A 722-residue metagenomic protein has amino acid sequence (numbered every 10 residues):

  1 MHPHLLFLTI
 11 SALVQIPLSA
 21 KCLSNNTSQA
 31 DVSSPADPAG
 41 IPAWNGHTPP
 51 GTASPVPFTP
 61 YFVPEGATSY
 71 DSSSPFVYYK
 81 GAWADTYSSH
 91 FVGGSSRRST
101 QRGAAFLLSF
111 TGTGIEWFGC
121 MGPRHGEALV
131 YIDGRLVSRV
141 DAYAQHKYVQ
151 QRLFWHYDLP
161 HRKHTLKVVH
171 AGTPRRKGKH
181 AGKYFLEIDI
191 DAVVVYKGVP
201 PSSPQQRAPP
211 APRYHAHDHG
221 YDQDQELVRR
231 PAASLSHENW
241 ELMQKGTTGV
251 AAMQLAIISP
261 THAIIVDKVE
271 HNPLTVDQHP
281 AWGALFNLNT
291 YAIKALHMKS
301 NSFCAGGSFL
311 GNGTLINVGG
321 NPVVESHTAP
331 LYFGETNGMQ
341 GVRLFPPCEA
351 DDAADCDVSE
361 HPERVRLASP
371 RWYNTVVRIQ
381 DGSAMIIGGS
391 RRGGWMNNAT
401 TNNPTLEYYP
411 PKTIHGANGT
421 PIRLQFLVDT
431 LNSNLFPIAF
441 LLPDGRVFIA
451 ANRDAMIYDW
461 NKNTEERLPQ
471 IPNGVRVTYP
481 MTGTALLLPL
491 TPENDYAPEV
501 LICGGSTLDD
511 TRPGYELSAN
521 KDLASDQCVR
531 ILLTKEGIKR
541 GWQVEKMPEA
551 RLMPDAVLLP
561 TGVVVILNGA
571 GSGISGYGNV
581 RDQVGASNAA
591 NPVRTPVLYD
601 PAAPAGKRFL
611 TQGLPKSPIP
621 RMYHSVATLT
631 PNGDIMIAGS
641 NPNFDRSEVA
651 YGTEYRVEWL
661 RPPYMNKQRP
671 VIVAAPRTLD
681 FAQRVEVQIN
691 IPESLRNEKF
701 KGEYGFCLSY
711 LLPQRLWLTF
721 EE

Functional and structural regions predicted by a protein language model:
C22-Y214: Glycan-recognition surfaces in beta-rich domains, encompassing non-catalytic CBMs and lectin-like receptor-binding
E226-M243, I258-M298, G320-A350: Beta-propeller domains
P231, L235-Q244, N289-K299, F345-A368 (+7 more regions): Blade-edge beta-strand/turn elements of extracellular beta-propeller and related beta-sheet repeat scaffolds
A251-A256, T261, A281-W282, F303-S308 (+9 more regions): Beta-propeller and closely related beta-sheet repeat lectin domains
V269-Q278, N321-N337, G389-N402, C503-D522 (+3 more regions): Short, conserved, GDST-rich strand-edge loop motifs in beta-rich repeat architectures
P280-N289, L331-D352, A399-H415, D454-D459 (+3 more regions): Beta-propeller blade signature
L427-I574: Beta-propeller domains
P662-K699, L712-L716, F720-E722: Surface beta-strand/loop "capping" patches
